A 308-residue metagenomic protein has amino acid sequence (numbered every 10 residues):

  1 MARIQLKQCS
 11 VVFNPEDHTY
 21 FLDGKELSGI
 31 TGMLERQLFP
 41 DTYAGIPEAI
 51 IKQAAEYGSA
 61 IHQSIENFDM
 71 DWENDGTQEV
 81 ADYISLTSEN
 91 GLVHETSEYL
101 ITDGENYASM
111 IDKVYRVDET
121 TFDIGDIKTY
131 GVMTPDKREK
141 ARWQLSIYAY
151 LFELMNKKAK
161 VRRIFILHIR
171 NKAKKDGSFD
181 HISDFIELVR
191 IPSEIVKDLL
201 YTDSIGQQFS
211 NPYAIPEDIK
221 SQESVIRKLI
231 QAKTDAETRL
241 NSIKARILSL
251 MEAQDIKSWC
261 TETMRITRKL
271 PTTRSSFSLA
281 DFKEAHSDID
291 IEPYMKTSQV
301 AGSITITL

Functional and structural regions predicted by a protein language model:
M1-M110, R116, A245: Metal-dependent nuclease catalytic cores that hydrolyze phosphodiester bonds in DNA/RNA, characterized by
I50, V132-E139: Short histidine-centered catalytic/ligand-binding loop motif
I61-H62, S109-T134, Y148, L229: Conserved catalytic cores of phosphodiester-cleaving nucleases, focusing on short active-site segments
Y83-S85, E95, T234-L308: Extended, charge-rich alpha-helical segments
T102, Y130, N171-K172: Short, solvent-exposed loop/turn segments at secondary-structure junctions
R138-E139, Y150-S249, A253-D255: Metal-dependent nuclease catalytic regions and adjoining charged, substrate-binding loops involved in nucleic-acid end
A141-Q144: Short, conserved glycine- and acidic-residue-centered signature motifs in active-site or ligand-binding loops
